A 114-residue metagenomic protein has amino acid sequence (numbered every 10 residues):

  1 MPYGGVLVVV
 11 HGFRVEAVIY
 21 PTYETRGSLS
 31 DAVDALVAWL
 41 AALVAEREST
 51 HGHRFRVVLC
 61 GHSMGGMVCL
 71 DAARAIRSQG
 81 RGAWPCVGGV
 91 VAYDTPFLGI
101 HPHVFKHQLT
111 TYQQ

Functional and structural regions predicted by a protein language model:
M1-F55, H103-Y112: Active-site catalytic motif of lipid deacylating hydrolases and related acyltransferases
V10-G12, H62-S63, T95: Glycine-rich His-Gly loop
E48-S49, L70, R81-G82, I100-P102: Intrinsically disordered, low-complexity regions enriched in proline, serine, glycine and charged residues
R56-G61, V87, V91-Y93: Short beta-strand immediately N-terminal to the catalytic nucleophile in serine-hydrolase-like folds
G61-G65, C69: Gly/Ala-rich beta-loop-alpha elbow adjacent to hydrolase catalytic centers
V68, A72-I76: Hydrophobic residues on the short alpha-helix immediately C-terminal to a glycine-rich phosphate/catalytic loop
A75-V87: Primarily recognizes the serine-hydrolase "nucleophile elbow" in alpha/beta-hydrolase and SGNH/GDSL folds
G88-H107: Active-site nucleophile loop of the alpha/beta-hydrolase fold
